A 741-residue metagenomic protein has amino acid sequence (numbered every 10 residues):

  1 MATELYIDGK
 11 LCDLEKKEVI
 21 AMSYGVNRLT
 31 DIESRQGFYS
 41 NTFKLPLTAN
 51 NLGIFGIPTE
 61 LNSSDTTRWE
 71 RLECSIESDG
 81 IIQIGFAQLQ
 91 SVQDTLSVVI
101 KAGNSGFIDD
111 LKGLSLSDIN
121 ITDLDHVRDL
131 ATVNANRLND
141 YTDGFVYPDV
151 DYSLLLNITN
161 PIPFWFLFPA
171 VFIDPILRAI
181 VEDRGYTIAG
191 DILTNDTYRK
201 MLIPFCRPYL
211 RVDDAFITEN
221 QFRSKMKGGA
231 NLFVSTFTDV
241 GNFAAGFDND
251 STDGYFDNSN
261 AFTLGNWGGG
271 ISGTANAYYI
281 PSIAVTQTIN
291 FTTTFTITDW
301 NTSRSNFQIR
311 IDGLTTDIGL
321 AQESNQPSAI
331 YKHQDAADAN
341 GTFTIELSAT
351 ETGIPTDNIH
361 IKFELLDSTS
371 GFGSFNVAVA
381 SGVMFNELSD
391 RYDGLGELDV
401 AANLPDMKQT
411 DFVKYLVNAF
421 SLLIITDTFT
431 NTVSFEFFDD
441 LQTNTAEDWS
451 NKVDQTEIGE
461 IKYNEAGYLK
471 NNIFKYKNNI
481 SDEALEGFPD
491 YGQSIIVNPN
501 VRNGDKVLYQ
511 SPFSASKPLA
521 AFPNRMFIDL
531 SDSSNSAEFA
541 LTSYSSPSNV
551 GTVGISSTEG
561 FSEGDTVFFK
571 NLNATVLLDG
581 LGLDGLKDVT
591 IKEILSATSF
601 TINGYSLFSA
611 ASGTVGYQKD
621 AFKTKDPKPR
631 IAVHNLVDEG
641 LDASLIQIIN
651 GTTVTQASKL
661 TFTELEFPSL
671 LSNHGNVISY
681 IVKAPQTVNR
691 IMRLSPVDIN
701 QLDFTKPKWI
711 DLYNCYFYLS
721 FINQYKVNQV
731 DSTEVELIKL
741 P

Functional and structural regions predicted by a protein language model:
M1-S259, T263, G371-L395, A402-A419 (+8 more regions): Polar, S/T/G-rich
Q83-Q90, G585-I594, C715-Y725: Short beta-strand-centered aromatic/proline hotspots
V98-T122, G319-D338, H360, T369 (+7 more regions): Acidic, low-complexity/disordered segments
K112-N120, E538-D626: Small/polar beta-strand repeat architecture
N249-A284: Short beta-strands within extracellular/lumenal beta-sheet-rich domains
G273-N301, L365: A short beta-strand element within beta-rich, extracytoplasmic domains of secreted/secretory-pathway proteins
T294-S305, S368-F372, V576-L577: Extended, low-complexity, turn-rich repeat/linker tracts enriched in Gly/Pro/Ser/Thr and Asp/Glu that occur
T298-P355: Terminal beta-strand-rich extracellular "head" domains that mediate receptor/glycan or other ligand binding
